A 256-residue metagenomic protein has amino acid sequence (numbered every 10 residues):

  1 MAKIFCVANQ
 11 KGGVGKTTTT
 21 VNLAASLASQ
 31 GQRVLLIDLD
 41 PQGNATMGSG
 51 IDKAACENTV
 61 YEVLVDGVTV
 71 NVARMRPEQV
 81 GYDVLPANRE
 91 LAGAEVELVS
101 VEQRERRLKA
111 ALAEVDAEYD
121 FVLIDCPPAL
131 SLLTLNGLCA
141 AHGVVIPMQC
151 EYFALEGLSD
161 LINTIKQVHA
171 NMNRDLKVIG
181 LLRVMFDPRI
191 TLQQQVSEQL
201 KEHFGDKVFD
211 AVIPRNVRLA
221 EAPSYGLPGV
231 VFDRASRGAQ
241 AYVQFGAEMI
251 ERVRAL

Functional and structural regions predicted by a protein language model:
M1-L256: P-loop NTP-binding core
